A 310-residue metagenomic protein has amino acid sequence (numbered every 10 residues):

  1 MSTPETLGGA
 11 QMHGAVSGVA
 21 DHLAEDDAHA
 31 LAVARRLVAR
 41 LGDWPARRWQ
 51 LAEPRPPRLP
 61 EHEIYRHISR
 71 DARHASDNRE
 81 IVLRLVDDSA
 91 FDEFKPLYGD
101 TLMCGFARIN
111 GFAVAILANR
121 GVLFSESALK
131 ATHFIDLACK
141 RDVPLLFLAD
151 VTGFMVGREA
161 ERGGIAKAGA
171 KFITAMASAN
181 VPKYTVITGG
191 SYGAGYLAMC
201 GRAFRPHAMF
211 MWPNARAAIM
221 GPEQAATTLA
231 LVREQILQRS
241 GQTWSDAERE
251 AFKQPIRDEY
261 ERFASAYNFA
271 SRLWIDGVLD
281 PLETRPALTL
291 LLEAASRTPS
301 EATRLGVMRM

Functional and structural regions predicted by a protein language model:
M1-M310: Ligand-binding clefts of soluble mixed alpha/beta catalytic domains
